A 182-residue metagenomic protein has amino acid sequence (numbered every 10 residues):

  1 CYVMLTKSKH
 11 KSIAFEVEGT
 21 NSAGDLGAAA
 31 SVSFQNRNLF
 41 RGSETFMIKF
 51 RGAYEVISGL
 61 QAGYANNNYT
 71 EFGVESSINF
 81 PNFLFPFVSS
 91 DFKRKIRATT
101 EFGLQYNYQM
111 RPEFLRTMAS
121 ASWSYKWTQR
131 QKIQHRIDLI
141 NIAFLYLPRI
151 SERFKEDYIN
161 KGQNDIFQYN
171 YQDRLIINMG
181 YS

Functional and structural regions predicted by a protein language model:
C1-E18, R51: Periplasmic polypeptide-binding modules associated with outer-membrane biogenesis and secretion
C1-S8, A30-N36, D91: N-terminal periplasmic accessory domains that precede and gate Gram-negative outer-membrane beta-barrel machines
H10-A14, M47, Q61-S182: Transmembrane beta-strand segments of outer-membrane beta-barrel domains in Gram-negative and organellar OMPs
S12-Q35: Small-polar (Ser/Thr/Gly)-enriched, low-hydrophobicity segments that adopt extended beta-strand/coil conformations
G19-N21, N36-N38, V56, P81: Strand-loop-strand
S22-D25, F40-G42, P112-E113: Short glycine/serine/proline-enriched coil/turn segments at secondary-structure junctions
Q35-F46, A53, N66-Y69: Membrane-proximal, glycine/serine-rich, low-complexity loop/turn segments characteristic of large bacterial
A53, I57-A62: Signature for the C-terminal beta-barrel architecture of outer-membrane proteins
